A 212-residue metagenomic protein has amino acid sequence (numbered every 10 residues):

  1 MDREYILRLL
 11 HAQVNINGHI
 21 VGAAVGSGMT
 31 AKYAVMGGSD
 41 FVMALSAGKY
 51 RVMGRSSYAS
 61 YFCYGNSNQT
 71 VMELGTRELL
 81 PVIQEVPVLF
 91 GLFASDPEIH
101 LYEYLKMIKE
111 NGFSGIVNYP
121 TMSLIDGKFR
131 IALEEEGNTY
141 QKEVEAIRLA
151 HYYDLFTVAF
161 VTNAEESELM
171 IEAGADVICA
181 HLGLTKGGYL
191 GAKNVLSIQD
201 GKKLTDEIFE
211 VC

Functional and structural regions predicted by a protein language model:
D2-C212: Alpha/beta enzyme core
